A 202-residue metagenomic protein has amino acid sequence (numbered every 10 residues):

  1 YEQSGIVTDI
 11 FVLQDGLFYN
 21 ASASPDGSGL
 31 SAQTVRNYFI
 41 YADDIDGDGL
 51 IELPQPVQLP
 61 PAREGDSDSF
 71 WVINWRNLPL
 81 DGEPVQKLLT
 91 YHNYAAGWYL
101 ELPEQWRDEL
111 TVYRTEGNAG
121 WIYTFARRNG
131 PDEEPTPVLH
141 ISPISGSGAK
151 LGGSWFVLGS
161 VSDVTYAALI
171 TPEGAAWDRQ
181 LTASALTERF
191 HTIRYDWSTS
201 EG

Functional and structural regions predicted by a protein language model:
Y1-N118, I122-T124, G146-T165, P172 (+1 more regions): Beta-propeller-forming repeat regions
R127-S147: A short acidic-to-branched-hydrophobic micro-motif
E173-T182: A short acidic/glycine-rich loop-to-helix N-cap element
